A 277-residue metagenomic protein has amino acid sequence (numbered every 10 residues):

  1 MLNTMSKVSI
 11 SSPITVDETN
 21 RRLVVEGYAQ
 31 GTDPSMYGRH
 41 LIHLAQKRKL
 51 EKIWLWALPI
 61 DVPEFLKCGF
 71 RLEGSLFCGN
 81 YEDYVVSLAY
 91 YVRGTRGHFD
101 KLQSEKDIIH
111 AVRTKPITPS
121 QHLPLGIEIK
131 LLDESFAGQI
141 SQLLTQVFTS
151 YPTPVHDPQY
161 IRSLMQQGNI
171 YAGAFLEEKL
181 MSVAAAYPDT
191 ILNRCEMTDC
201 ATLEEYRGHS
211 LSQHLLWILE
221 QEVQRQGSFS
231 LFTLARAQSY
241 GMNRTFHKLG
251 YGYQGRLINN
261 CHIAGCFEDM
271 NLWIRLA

Functional and structural regions predicted by a protein language model:
M1-R48, V62-P63: N-terminal charged segments
K7-R22, Y28, S141-E204: A conserved beta-strand-loop-helix scaffold within acyl/acetyltransferase catalytic domains
T32-H43, T202, G208-R225, R244 (+1 more regions): Conserved acetyl-CoA-binding loop-helix of GNAT-fold acetyltransferases
A45-A57, V223-A235: Conserved GNAT acetyl-CoA-binding A-motif
W54-V62, T233-N243, N260-A264: Conserved beta-strand-loop-alpha-helix junction that forms the acyl-donor binding cleft
W56, R71-V86, G252-F267: Conserved catalytic-core motifs of GNAT/GCN5-like acyltransferases
E64-F70, T245-H247, Y251: Conserved active-site tyrosine of GNAT-family acetyltransferases
L125-I140: A short beta-loop-alpha structural element at the N-terminal edge of CoA-dependent acyl/N-acetyltransferase catalytic
